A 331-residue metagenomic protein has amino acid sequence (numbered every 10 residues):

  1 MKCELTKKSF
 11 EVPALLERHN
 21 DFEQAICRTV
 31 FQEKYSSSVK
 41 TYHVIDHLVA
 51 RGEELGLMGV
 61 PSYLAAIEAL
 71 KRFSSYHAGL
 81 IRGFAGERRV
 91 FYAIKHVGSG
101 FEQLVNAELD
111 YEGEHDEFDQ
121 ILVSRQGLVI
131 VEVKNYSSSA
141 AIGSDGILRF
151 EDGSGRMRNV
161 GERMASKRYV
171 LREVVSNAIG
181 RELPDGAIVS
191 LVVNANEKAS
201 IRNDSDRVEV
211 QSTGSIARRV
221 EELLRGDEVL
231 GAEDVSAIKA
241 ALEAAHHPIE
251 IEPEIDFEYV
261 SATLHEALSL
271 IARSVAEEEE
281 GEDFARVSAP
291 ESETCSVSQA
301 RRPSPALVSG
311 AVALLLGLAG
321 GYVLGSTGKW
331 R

Functional and structural regions predicted by a protein language model:
M1-E117, R125-L128, I142, L148-R331: Surface-exposed interaction regions that form or flank ligand-binding interfaces
I121: Conserved protein-kinase catalytic-loop segment immediately C-terminal to the catalytic Asp of the HRD motif
I130-S137, D145-G146: Active-site ExK catalytic segment of metal-dependent nucleases
